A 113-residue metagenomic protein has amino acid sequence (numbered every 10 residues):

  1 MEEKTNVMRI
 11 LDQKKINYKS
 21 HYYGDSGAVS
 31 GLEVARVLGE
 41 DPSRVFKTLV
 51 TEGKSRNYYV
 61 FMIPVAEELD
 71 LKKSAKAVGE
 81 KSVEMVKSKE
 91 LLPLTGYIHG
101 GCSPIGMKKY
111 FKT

Functional and structural regions predicted by a protein language model:
M1-T113: Extended, low-hydrophobicity, polar/charged segments
